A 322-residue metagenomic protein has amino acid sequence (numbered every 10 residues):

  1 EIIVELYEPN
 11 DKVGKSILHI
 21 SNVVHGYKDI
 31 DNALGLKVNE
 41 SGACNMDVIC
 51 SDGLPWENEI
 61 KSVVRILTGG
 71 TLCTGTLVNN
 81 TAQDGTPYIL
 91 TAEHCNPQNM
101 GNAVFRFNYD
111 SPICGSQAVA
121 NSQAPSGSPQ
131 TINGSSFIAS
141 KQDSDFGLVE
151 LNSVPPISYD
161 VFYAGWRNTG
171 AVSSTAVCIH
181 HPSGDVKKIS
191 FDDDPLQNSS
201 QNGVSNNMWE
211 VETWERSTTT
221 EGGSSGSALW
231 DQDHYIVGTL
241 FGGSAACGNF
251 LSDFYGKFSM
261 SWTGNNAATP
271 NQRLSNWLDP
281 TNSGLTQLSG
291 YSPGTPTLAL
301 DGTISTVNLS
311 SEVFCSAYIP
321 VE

Functional and structural regions predicted by a protein language model:
E1-T213: Serine endopeptidase catalytic core focused on the charge-relay Asp
V4, V321-E322: Append "Rare intracellular matches occur via the same short Y/T/C beta-strand/loop motifs
T76-D84, T218-L240: Catalytic nucleophile loop of clan PA
I89, A118-T131, A139-K141, L148 (+1 more regions): C-terminal subregion of chymotrypsin/trypsin-like serine protease catalytic domains
A92-C95, S183, G222, T239-A245: Short beta->alpha transition motifs characteristic of CBS
L151, I179, A228, V313-C315: Repetitive beta-strand solenoid architecture
L298-I304: Disulfide-bonded cysteine-rich modules in secreted/extracellular proteins, activating on the conserved Cys frameworks
S305-V321: Short, solvent-exposed loop/linker segments at the N-terminal edge of repeated beta-sheet extracellular domains
